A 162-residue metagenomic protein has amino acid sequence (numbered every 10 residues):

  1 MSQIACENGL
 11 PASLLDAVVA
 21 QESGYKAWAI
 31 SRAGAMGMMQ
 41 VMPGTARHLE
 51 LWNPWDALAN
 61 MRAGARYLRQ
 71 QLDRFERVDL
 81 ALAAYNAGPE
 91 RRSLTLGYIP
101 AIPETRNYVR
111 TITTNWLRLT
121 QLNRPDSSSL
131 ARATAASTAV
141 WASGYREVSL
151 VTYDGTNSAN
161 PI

Functional and structural regions predicted by a protein language model:
M1-G144: Catalytic glycan-binding domains that act on GlcNAc-containing polysaccharides
D73, W141-P161: Short, low-complexity, Pro/Ser/Thr/Gly-rich segments in the mature regions of secreted, periplasmic
